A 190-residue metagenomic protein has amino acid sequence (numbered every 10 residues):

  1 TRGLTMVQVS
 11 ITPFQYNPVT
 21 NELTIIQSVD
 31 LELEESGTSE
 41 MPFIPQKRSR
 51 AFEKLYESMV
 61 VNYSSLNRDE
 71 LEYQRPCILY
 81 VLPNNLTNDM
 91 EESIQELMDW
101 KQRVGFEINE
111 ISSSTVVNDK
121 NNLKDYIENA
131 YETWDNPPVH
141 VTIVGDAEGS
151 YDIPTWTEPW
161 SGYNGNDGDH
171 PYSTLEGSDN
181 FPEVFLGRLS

Functional and structural regions predicted by a protein language model:
T1-I78, L82-N84, D99-Q102, D119-S190: Structured catalytic cores of large enzymes
L86-I94: Glycine- and acidic-residue-enriched helix-capping/strand-helix junction motifs
E96-N109: Short helix-loop-beta junction
E107-S112, T142: Short hydrophobic alpha-helical runs that function as membrane-insertion/retention elements
I111-K120: Short beta->alpha junction loops
